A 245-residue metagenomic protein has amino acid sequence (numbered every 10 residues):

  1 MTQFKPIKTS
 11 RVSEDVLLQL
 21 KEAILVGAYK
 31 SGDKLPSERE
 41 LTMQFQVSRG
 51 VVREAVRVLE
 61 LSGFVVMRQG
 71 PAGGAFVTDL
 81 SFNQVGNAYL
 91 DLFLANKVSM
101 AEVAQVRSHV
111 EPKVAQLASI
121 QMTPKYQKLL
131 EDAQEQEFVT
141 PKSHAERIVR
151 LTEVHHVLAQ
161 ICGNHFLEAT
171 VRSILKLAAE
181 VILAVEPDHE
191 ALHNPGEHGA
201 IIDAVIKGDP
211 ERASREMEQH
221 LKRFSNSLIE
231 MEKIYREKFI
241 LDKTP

Functional and structural regions predicted by a protein language model:
M1-Q3, S214-P245: C-terminal effector-binding regulatory domain of bacterial HTH transcription factors
M1-V106, D242-P245: Short linear motifs at protein or domain termini
A88, K125, E146, E232-K238: Inter-domain helical "communication" segments and dimerization helices that couple sensory or membrane-embedded modules
V103-L183, N194-A200, R212-S227: Conserved amphipathic alpha-helical segments that form helical-bundle/coiled-coil interaction surfaces
H189-H193: Short helix-capping and inter-helix turn/linker motifs at the boundaries of alpha-helical repeat units
